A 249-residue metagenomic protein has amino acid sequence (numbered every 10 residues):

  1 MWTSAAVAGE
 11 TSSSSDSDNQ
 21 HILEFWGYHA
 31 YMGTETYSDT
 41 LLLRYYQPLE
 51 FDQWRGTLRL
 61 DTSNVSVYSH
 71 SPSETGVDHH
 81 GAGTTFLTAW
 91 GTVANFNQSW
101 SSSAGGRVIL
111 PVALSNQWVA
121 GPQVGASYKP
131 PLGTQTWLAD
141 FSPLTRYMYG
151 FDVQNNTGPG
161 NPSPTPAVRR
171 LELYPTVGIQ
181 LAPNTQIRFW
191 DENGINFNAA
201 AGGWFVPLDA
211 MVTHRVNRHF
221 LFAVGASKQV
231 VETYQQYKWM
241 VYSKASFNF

Functional and structural regions predicted by a protein language model:
T3-S4: N-terminal signal peptide c-region/cleavage motif recognized by signal peptidases
A8-F249: Transmembrane beta-barrel domains of Gram-negative outer membranes and organellar outer membranes
